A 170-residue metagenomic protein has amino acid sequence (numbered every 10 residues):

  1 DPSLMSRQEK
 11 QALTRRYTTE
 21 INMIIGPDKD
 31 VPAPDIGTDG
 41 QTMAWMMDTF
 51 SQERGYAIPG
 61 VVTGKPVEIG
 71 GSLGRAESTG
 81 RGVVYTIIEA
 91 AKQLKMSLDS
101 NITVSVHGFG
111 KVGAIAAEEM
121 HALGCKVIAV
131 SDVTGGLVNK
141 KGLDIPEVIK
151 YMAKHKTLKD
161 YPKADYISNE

Functional and structural regions predicted by a protein language model:
D1-S100: Glycine/serine-rich phosphate-binding loop and adjoining beta1-alpha1 elements at the start of nucleotide-handling
T63-P66, G71-E170: Glycine-rich phosphate/diphosphate-binding loop of Rossmann-like nucleotide-binding domains
